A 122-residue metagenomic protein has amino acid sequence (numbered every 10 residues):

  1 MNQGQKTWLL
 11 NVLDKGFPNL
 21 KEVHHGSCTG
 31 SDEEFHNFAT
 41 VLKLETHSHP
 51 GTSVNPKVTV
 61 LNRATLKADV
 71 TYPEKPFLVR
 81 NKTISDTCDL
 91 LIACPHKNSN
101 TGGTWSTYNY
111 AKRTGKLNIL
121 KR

Functional and structural regions predicted by a protein language model:
M1-R122: Acidic/glycine-enriched connector segments
